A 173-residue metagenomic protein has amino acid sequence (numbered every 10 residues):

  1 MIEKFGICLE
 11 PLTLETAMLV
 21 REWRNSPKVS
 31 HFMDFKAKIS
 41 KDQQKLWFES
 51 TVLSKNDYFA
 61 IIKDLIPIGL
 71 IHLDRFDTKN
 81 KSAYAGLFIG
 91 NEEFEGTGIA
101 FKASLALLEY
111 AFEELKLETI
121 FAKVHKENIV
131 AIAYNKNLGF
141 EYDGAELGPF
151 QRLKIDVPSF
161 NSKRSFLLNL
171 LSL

Functional and structural regions predicted by a protein language model:
M1-L19, S26, I62-L173: Acyl-donor (CoA/ACP) binding surface of acyl/acetyltransferases
A17, K28-V29, N56-D57: Generic structural signal for secondary-structure transition and capping sites
V20-N25, Q44, F48: Hydrophobic alpha-helical core bundles mediating ligand binding, dimerization, or RNAP-core interactions
K28-L46: Conserved GNAT-fold acetyl-CoA-binding loop/helix
I39-D42, T51-L53, I89-G90: Juxtamembrane/interface motifs at transmembrane-helix termini
F48-E49, I132: Short amphipathic alpha-helical segments and helix-helix/interface helices
E49-A60: A short helix-loop-beta-strand connector motif used in the catalytic cores of GNAT acetyltransferases and, in some
